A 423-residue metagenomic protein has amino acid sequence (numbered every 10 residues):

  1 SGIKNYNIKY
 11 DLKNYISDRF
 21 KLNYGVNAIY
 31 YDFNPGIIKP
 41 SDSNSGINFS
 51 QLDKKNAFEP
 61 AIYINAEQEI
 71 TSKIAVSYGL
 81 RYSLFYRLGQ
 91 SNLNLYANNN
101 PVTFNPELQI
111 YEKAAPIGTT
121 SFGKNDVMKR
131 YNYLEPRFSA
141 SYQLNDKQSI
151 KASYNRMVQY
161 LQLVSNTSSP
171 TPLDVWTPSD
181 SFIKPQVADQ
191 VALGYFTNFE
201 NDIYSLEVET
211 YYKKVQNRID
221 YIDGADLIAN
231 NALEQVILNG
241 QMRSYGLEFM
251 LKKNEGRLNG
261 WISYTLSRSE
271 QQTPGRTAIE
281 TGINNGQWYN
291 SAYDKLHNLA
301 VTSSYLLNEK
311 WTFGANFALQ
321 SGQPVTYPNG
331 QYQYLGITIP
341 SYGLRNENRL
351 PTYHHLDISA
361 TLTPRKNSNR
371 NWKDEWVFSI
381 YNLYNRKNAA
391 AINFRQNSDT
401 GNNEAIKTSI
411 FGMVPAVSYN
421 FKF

Functional and structural regions predicted by a protein language model:
S1-P106, E207-T210, W261: Face-selective signature of the C-terminal outer-membrane beta-barrel domain
N5-D11, Q51, E59, P178-K184 (+5 more regions): Outer membrane beta-barrel strand-and-loop segments of large Gram-negative receptors, especially TonB-dependent
L12-N14, I64-Q68, I74, N132 (+9 more regions): Residue-level signature of outer-membrane beta-barrel architecture
Y15-K21, K73, K147, E200-S205 (+3 more regions): Short loop/turn motifs that connect adjacent beta-strands in outer-membrane beta-barrel proteins
Y24-Y30, Y78-L84, A152-R156, D174 (+5 more regions): Transmembrane beta-barrel strands of outer-membrane/channel proteins
D32-N44, Y86, S91, Y96-N98 (+7 more regions): Surface-exposed extracellular loop regions of Gram-negative outer-membrane beta-barrel proteins, predominantly
V158, K310, A318-I337, P351-D357 (+1 more regions): C-terminal beta-signal and adjacent terminal beta-strands/loops of Gram-negative outer-membrane beta-barrel proteins
Y211-K214, L233-N329: Gram-negative outer-membrane beta-barrel transporters
